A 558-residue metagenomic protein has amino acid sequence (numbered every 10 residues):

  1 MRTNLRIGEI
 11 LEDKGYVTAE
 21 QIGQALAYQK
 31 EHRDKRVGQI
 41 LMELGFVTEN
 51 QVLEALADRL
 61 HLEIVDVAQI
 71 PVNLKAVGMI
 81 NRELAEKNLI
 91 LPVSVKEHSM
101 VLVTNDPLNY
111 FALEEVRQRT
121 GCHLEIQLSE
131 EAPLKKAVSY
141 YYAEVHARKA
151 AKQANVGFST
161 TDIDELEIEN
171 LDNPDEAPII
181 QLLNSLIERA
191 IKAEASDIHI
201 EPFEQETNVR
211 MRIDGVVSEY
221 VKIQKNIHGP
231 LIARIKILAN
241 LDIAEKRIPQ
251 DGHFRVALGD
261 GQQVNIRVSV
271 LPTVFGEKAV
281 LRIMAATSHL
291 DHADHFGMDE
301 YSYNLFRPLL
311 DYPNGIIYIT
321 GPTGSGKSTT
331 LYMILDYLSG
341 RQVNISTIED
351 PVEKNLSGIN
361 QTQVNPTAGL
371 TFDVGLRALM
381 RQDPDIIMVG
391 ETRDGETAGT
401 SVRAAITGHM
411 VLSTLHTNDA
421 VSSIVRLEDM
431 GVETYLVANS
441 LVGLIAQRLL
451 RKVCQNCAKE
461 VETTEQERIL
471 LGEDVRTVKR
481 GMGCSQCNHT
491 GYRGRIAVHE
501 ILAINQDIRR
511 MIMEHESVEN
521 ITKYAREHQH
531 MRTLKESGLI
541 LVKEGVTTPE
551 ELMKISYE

Functional and structural regions predicted by a protein language model:
M1-E114, R119-L124, L128, T548: Non-catalytic accessory regions
I7, V37, V52, A112-E115 (+5 more regions): Hydrophobic side chains in well-ordered alpha-helices
I22-G23, E63-I70, H123-L128, K149-K152 (+4 more regions): Interdomain boundary/hinge elements
Q39-H61, K152-G157, E206-I227: N-terminal short leaders/motifs
F46-T48, H146, I198: N-terminal accessory targeting/assembly segments
D66, A132-E188, A193: Charged, low-hydrophobicity low-complexity segments
V101-A147, E300-L310: Short glycine/Trp-rich loop-beta-loop segment that forms part of the substrate-binding cleft
D172-E558: Short, flexible helix-loop junctions that flank or precede catalytic/ligand sites
